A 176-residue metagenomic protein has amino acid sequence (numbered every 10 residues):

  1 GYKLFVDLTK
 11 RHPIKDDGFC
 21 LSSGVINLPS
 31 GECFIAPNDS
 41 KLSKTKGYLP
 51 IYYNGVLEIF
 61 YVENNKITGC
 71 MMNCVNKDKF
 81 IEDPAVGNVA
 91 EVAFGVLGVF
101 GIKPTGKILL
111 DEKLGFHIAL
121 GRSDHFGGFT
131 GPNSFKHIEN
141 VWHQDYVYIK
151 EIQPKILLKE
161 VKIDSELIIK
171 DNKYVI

Functional and structural regions predicted by a protein language model:
G1-L57, E63, G69, D83 (+2 more regions): Active-site bordering "gate/hinge" segments that shape substrate access to catalytic or cofactor-binding pockets
D17-F19, N27-L28, M71-M72, K113-H117 (+1 more regions): Short, surface-exposed linear patches
P37, P50, F80-E82, G106 (+1 more regions): Short, flexible coil/linker segments at or flanking structured domains
L42-K44, T68-P132: Dual-mode signal for accessory low-complexity, basic/Gly-rich regions
G47, A90-G95, H143-D145, K150: Glycine-centered structural positions embedded in regular secondary structure
G115-I176: Intrinsically disordered terminal and processing segments
